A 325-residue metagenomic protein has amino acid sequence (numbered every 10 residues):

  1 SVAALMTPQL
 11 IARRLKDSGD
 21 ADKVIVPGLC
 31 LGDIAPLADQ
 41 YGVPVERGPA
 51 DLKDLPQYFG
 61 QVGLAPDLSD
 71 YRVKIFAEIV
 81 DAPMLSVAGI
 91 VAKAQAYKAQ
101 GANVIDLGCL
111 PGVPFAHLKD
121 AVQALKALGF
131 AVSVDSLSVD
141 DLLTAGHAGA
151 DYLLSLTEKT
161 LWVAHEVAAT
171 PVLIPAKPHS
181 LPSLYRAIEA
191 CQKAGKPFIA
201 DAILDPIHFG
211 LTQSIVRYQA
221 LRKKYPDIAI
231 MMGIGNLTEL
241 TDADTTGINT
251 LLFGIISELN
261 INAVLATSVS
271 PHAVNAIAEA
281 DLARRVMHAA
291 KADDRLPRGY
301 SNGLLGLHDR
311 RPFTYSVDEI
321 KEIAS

Functional and structural regions predicted by a protein language model:
S1-G32, V45, V132: Metallocofactor- and cofactor-centric catalytic cores in central/energy metabolism, strongly enriched
M6, L29-L37, P56-Q57, P111-Q123 (+5 more regions): Active-site-adjacent beta->alpha loops and helix N-cap segments on the catalytic face of soluble alpha/beta enzymes
D22, V43, Y71-I75, A102-N103 (+6 more regions): Short, well-ordered coil/turn segments that N-cap beta-strands
G42, V73-I75, G112-T144, E166-V172 (+2 more regions): Alpha-helix-loop-beta-strand connector modules within alpha/beta enzyme cores
V45-A50, I105-P111, G129-S138, G149-V163 (+2 more regions): Catalytic beta/alpha-barrel core
Y71-A92, A176-S180, L237-T246: Active-site mouth loops of central-metabolism enzymes
L85-Y97, S138, L142, L184 (+1 more regions): Short, acidic/polar
E166-H308: Catalytic alpha/beta core domains of metabolic enzymes, predominantly
